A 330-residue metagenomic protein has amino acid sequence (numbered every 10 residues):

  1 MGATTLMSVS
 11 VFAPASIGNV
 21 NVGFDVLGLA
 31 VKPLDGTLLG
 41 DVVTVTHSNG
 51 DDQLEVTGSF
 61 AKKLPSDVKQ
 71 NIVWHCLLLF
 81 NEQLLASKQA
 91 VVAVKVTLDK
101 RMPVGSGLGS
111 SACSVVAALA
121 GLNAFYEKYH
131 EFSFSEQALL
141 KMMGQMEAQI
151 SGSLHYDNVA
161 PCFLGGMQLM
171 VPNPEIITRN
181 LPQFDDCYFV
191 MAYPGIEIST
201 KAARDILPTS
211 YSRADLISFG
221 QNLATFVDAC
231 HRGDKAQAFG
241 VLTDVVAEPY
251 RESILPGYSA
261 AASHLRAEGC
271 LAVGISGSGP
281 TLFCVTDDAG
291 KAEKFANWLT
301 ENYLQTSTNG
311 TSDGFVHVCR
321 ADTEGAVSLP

Functional and structural regions predicted by a protein language model:
G2-S106, A120-F134, A321-E324, S328-P330: ATP-binding N-lobe of GHMP and related small-molecule kinases
A15-I17, N49, Y193-I198, V245-V246 (+2 more regions): Glycine-rich beta-alpha junction loops
D51-E55, T200, G290-A296: Short, conserved charged micro-motifs
E82-I176: Gly/Ser-rich oxyanion-binding loop with an adjacent helix/lid that shapes the negatively charged ligand pocket
P172, P194, C284-D288: Short beta-strand-to-loop capping motifs
L181-S263, A267-E268: Acyltransferase
C230-P330: Glycine-rich, charge-dense phosphate/pyrophosphate-binding loop(s) and the adjacent flexible "lid"/catalytic subdomain
